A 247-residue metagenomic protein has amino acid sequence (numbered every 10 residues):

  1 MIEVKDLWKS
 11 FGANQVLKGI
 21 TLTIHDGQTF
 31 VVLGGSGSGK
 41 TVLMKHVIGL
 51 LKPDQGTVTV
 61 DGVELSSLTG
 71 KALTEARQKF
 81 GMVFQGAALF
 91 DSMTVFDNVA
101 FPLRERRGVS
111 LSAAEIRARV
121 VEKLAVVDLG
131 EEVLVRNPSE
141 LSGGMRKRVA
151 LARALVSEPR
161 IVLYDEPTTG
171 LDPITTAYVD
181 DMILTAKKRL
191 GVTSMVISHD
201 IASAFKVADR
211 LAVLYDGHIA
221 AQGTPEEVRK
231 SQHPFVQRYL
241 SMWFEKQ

Functional and structural regions predicted by a protein language model:
I48: Helix-to-loop junction immediately C-terminal to a conserved catalytic motif
V63-E64, A113-E132: Conserved ABC ATPase "signature" region
N137-L141, M145: Conserved ABC ATPase signature
E158: Conserved catalytic motifs of ABC-family nucleotide-binding domains
V162-D165: Catalytic Walker B motif of ABC-type/P-loop ATPase nucleotide-binding domains
P173-T175: Helix N-cap at the start of a conserved alpha-helix in ABC-type nucleotide-binding domains
